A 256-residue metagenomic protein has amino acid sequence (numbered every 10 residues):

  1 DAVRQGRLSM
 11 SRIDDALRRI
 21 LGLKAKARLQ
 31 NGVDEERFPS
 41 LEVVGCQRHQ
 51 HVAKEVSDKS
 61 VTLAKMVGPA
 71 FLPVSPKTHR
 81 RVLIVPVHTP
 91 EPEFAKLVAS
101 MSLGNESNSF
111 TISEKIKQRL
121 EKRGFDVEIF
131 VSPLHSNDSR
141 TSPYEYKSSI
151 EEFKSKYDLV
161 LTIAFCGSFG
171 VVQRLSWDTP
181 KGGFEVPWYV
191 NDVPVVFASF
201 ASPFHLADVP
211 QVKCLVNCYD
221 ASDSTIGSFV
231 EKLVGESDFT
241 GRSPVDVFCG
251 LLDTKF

Functional and structural regions predicted by a protein language model:
D1-F256: Preference for extracellular/luminal or secreted protein segments
